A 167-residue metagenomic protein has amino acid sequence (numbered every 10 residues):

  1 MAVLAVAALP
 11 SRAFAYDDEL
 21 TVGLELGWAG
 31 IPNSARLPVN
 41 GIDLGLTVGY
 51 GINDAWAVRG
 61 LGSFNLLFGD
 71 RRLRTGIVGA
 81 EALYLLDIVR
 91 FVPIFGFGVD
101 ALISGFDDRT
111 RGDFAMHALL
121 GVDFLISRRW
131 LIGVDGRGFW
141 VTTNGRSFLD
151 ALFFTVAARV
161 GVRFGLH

Functional and structural regions predicted by a protein language model:
M1-D18, L166-H167: Cleavable N-terminal export/targeting peptides
Y16-P32, P93: Transmembrane beta-strand segments of Gram-negative outer membrane beta-barrel proteins
W28-G45, R111: Surface-exposed strand-loop-strand hairpins of Gram-negative outer-membrane beta-barrel proteins
I31-S34, L67-F68, I103-D108, T143-F148: Extracellular loop and loop/strand-boundary signature of outer-membrane beta-barrel proteins
I42-G133, T155-H167: Gram-negative (and chloroplast) outer-membrane scaffold detector with strong preference for beta-barrel transmembrane
G136-R137: Internal, hydrophobic beta-strand segments that form the core of beta-sheet-rich folds
W140: Glycine-rich beta-alpha junction loops
